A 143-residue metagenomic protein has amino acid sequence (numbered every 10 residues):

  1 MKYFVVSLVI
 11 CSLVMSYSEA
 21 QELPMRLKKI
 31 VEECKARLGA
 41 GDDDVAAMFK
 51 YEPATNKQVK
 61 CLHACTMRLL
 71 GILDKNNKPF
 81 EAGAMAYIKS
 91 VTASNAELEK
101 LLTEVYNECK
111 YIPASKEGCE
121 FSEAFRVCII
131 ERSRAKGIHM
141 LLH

Functional and structural regions predicted by a protein language model:
K2-A20: Cleavable N-terminal signal peptides of Sec/SRP-targeted secreted and luminal proteins
Q21-H143: Folded extracytoplasmic luminal domains of secretory or organellar precursors
